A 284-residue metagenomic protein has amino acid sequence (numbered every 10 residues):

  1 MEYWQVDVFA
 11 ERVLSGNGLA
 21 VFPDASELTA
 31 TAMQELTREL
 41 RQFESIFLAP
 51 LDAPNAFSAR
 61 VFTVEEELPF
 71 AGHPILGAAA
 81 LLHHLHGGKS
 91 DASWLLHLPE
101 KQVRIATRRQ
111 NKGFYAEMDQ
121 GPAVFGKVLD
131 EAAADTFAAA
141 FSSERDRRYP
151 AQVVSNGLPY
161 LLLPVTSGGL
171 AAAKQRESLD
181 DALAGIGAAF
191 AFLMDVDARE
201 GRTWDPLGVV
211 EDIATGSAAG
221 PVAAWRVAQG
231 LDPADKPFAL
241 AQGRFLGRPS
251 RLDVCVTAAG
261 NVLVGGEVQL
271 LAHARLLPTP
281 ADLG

Functional and structural regions predicted by a protein language model:
M1-F70, L76-G284: Active-site proximal loop and beta-alpha junction motif in alpha/beta enzyme cores
